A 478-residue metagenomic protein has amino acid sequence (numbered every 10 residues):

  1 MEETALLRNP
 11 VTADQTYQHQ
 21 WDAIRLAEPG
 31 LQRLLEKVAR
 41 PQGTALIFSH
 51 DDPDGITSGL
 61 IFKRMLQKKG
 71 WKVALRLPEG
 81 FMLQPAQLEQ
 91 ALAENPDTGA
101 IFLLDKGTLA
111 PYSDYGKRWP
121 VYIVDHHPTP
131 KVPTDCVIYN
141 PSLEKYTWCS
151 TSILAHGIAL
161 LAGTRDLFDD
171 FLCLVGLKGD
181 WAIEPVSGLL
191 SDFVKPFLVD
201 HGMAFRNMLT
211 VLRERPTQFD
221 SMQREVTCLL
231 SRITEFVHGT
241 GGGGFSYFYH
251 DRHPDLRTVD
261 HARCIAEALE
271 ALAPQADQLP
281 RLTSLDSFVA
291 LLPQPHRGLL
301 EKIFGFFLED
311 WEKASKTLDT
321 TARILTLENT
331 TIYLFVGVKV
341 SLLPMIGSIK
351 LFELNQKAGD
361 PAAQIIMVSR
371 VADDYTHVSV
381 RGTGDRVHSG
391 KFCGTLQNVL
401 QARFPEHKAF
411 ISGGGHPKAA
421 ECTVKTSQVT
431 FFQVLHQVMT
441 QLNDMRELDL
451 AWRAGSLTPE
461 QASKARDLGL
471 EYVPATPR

Functional and structural regions predicted by a protein language model:
M1-P29, A372-G384: Active-site-proximal helix-loop elements at catalytic-domain edges
T4-T12, A27-A45, N95, H201 (+2 more regions): Glycine-rich phosphate/diphosphate-binding loops that line cofactor/substrate pockets in enzymes
L26-Q32, E36, Q42-L46, D51-K131: N-terminal small/polar loop signature for handling phosphorylated ligands or for N-terminal nucleophile
H50-D52, F62, F102, D125 (+4 more regions): Divalent metal-coordination and catalytic microenvironments
S58-L66, L154-A159, I346-L351: Buried hydrophobic packing segments
P111-D260: Functional cores that coordinate and move charged inorganic groups
G157, T164-L167, W181-T210, A290 (+2 more regions): Glycine-rich, acidic loop segments that terminate in or are immediately followed by a histidine
L198-F335: Hard-cation-handling environments
